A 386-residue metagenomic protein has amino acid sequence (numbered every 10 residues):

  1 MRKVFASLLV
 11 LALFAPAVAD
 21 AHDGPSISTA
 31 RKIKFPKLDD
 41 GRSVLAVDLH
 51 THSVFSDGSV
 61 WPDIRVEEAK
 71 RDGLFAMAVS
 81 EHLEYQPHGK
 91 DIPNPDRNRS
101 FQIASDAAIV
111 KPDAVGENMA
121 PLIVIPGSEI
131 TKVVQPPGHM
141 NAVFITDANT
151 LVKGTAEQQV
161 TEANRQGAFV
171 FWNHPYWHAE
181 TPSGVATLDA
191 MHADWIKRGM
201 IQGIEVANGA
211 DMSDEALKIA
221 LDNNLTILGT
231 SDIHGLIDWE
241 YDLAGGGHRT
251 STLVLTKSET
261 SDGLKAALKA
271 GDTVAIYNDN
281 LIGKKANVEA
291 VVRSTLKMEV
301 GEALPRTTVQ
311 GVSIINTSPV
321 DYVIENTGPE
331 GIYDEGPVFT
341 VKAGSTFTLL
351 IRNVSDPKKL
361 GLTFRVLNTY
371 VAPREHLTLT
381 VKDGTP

Functional and structural regions predicted by a protein language model:
M1-V4: Positively charged n-region of N-terminal signal peptides that target proteins for export
A6-P16: Bacterial N-terminal signal peptides
P16-A19, L83: Short, low-complexity, intrinsically disordered N-terminal segments
D20-V47, D63-V66, V134-I145, S183-P386: Charged catalytic cores and adjacent phosphate/nucleic-acid-binding surfaces used for phosphate/nucleic-acid chemistry
S26-N173, A179-P182, V206-D222, V341-G344: A metal-dependent hydrolase metal-coordination microenvironment
